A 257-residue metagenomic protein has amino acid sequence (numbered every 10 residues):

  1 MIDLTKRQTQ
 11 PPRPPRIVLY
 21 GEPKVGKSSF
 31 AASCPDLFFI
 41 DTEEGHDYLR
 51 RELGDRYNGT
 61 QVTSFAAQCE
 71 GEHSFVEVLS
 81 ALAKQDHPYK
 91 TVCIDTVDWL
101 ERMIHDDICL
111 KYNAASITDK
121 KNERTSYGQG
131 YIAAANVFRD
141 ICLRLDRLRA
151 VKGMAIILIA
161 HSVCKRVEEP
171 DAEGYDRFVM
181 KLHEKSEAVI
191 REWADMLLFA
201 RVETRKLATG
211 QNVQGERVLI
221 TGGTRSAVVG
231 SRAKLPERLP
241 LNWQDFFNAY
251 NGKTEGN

Functional and structural regions predicted by a protein language model:
I2-T5, T9-I94, D98-D106: Conserved P-loop
S28-A31, L148, V189-I190: Hydrophobic/aromatic ligand-binding patch that stacks against planar heteroaromatic rings of cofactors or nucleotides
S33-C34, H87, V151-G153, W193: Short, well-ordered loop/turn elements at secondary-structure boundaries
L37-F39, I156, L197-F199: Short, well-ordered beta-strand core segments
R51-G71, S116-N122, A150-G153, K206-V213: Intrinsically disordered, low-complexity coil segments
K90-V92, M154-A155, M196: Generic beta-strand structural signal
V97-K185: P-loop NTPase motor core
C164-N257: Conserved GTP-binding G-domain of TRAFAC-class P-loop NTPases and closely related GTPase folds
